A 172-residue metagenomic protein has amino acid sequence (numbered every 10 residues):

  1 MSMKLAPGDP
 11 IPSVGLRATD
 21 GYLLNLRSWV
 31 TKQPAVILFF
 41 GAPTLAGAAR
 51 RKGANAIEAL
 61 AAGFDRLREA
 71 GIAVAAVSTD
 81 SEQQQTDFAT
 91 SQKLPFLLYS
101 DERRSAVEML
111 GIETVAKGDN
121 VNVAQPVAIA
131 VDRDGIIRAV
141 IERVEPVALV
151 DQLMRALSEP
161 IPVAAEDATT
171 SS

Functional and structural regions predicted by a protein language model:
M1-S172: Chalcogenol-based redox active-site neighborhoods
